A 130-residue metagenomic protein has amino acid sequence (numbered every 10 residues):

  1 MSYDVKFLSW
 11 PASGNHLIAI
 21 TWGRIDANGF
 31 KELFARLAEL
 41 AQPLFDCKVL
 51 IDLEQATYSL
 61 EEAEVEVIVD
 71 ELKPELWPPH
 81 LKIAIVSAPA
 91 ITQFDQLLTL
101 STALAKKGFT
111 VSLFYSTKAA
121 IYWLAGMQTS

Functional and structural regions predicted by a protein language model:
M1-S130: Amphipathic, Lys/Arg-enriched alpha-helical "gate/interface" segment within cytosolic domains that mediates
